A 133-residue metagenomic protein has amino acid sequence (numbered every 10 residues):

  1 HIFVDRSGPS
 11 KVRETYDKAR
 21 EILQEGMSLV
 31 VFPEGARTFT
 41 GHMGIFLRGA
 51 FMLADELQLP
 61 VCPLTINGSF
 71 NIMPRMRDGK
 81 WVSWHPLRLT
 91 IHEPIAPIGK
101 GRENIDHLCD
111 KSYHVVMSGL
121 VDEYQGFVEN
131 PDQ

Functional and structural regions predicted by a protein language model:
H1-S10: Catalytic core of membrane glycerolipid acyltransferases/transacylases, capturing the structured, soluble-facing
V12-Q133: Non-catalytic C-terminal accessory region of glycerolipid acyltransferases and related lyso-lipid remodeling enzymes
